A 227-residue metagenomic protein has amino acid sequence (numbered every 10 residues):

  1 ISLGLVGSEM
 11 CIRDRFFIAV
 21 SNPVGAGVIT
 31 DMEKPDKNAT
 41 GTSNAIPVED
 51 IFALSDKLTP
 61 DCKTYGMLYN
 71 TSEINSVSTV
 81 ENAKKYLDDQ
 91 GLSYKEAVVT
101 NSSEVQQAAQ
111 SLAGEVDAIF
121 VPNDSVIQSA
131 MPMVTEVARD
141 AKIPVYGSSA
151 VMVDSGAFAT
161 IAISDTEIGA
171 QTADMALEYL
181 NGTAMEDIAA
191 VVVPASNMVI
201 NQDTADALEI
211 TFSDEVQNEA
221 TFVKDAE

Functional and structural regions predicted by a protein language model:
I1-I12: Short, small-residue-biased leader/transition segments that mark boundaries at the very start of proteins
S8, V99-S155: Hydrophobic alpha-helical
D14-V24, G41-S43, P144-S149: Short beta-strand elements of ligand-binding domains
P23-T64, I163-T183: Hydrophobic alpha-helical segments within soluble ligand-binding/sensing domains
K37-N38, Y86-S102: Short beta-strand elements in bilobed, periplasmic/extracellular small-molecule ligand-binding domains
G41-L87, A189-A205: An alpha-beta-alpha
T42-E49, Y69-T79, E96-V105, P122-S125 (+3 more regions): Hinge/beta->alpha junction and helix N-cap segments in small-molecule ligand-binding domains
E178-E227: Hinge/cleft segment of the Venus flytrap/periplasmic-binding protein
